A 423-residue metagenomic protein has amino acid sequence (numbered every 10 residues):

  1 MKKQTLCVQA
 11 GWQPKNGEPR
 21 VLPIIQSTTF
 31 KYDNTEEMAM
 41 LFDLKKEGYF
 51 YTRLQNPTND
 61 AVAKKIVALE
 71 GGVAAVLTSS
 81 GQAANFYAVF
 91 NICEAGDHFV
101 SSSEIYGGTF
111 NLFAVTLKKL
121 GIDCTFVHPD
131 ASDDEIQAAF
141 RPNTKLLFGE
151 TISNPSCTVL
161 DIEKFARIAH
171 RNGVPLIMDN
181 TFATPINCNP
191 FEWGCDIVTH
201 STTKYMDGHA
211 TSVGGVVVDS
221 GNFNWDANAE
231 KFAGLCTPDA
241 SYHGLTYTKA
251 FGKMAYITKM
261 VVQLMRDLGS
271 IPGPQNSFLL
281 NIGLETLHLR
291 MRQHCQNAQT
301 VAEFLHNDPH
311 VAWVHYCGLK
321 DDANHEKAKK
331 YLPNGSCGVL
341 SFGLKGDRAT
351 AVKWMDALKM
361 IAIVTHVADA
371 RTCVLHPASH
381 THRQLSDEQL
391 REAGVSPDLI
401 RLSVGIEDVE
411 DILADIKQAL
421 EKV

Functional and structural regions predicted by a protein language model:
M1, A114-V115, D123-C124, A138 (+5 more regions): PLP-dependent enzyme catalytic core of the Aspartate aminotransferase-like
M1-N56, K64: N-terminal "arm"/small-domain region of PLP-dependent enzymes with the aminotransferase-like
C7-Q13, A75-N307: Conserved PLP-enzyme active-site core in the AAT-like
N34-F86, G108-T116: Conserved N-terminal alpha-helix of the aminotransferase class I/II PLP-enzyme fold
K46, G335-V339, P397-R401: Short, solvent-exposed beta-strand edge segments and adjacent coil->beta transition regions
L147, G215-V217, V314, L340 (+1 more regions): Well-ordered beta-strand positions enriched in small/hydrophobic/aromatic, beta-favoring residues
V218, S341-G343, S403-G405: Short hydrophobic/aromatic beta-strand micro-patches that form the beta-sheet surface supporting nucleotide- or nucleic
D267-I271, Q275-S277, I282, T286 (+4 more regions): Conserved small-domain helix->loop->beta segment predominantly found in fold-type I
